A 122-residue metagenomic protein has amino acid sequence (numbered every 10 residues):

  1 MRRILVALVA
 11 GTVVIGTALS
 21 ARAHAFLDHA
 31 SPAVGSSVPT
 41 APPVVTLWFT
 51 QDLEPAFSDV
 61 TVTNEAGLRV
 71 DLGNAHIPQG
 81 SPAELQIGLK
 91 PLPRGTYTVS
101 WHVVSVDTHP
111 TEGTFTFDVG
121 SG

Functional and structural regions predicted by a protein language model:
A7-G16: Bacterial N-terminal signal peptides
S20-H29, S36, T108-G122: Extracytoplasmic/periplasmic copper-protein system
V34, T40-A41, P93-R94: Surface-exposed loops/turns
V45-L47, Q51-G73: Short, surface-exposed alpha-helix to beta-strand junction/turn motifs within ectodomains of secreted and cell-envelope
N74-H76, I87-L89: Beta-strand-rich interaction surfaces with strong enrichment in secreted/lumenal proteins
G80-Q86: Aromatic sugar-binding surface patches on proteins that engage polysaccharides or sugar-phosphate polymers
G88, P93-H102: A glycine-anchored, Pro-Gly-centered beta-turn/N-cap motif
